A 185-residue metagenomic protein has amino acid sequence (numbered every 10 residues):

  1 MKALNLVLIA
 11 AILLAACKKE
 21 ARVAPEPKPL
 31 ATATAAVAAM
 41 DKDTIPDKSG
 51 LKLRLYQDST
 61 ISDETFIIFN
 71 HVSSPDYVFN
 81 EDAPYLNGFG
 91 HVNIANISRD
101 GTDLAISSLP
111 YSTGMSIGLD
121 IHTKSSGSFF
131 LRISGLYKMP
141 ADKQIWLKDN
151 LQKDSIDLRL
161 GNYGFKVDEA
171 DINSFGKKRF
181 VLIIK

Functional and structural regions predicted by a protein language model:
K2-L8: Sec-dependent signal peptide recognition, specifically the positively charged N-region followed immediately by
L14-A16: C-terminal motif of bacterial Sec signal peptides marking the signal peptidase cleavage site
E20-K185: Compositionally biased Ser/Thr/Gly- and acidic/asparagine-rich, proline-interspersed low-complexity stretches
